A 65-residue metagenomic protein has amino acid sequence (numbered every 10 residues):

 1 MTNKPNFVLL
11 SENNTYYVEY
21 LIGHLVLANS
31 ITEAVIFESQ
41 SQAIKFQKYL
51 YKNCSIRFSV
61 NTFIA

Functional and structural regions predicted by a protein language model:
M1, N29, K48-L50: A generic structural signal for short, solvent-exposed coil/turn residues that cap or connect secondary-structure
M1-P5, A65: Short, Lys/Arg-enriched, disordered terminal segments
K4-I31, V60: Short aromatic-glycine-(Arg/Gly/Cys) micro-motifs in beta-strand/loop hairpins
A34: Beta-strand-rich binding-surface signature of beta-sandwich/beta-barrel folds used to engage anionic ligands
Q40-A65: Short, mixed-charge low-complexity intrinsically disordered segments
